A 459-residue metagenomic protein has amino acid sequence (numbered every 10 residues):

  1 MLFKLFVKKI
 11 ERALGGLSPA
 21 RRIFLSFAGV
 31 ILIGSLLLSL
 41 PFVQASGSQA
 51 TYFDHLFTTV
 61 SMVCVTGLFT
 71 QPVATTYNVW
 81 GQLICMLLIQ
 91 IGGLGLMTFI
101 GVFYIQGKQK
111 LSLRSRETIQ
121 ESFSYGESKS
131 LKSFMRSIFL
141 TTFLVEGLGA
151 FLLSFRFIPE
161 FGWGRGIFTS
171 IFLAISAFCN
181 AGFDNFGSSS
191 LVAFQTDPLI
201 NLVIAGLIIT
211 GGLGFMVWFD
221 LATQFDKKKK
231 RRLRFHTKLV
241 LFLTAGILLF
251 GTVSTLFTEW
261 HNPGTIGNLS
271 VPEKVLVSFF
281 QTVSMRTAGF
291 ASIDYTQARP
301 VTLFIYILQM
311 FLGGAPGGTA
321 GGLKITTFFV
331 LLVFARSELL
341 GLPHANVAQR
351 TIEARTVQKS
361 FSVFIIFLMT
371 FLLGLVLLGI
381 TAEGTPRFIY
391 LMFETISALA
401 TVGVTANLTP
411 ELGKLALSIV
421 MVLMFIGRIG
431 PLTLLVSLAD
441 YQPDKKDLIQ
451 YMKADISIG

Functional and structural regions predicted by a protein language model:
M1-G459: Membrane-proximal intracellular helices of multi-pass ion channels
